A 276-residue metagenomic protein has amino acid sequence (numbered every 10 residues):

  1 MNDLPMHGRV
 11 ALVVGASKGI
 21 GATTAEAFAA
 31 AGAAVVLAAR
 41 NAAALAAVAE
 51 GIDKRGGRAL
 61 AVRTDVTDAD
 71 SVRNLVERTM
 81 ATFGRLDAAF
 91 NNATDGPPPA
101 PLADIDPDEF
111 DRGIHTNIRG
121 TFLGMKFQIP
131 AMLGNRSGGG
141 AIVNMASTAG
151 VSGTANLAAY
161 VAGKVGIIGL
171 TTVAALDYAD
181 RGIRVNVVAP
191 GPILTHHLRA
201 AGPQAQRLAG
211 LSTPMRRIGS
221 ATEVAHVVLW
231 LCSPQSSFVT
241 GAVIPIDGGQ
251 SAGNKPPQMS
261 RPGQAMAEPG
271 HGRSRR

Functional and structural regions predicted by a protein language model:
S17-K18: Conserved glycine-rich cofactor-binding loop
A100-L102, D106-D111, L198, A209: Substrate-binding pocket helix/loop in short-chain dehydrogenase/reductase
D104-D111, H115, P203, A267-E268: Short, well-ordered secondary-structure patches that form non-catalytic structural/interaction elements within domains
M125, G163, T171: Active-site helix of classical SDR
P130, L176-D180, S237: Alpha-helical segment proximal to the catalytic Tyr-Lys
S147: Residue(s) in the substrate-gating loop at a strand-loop-helix junction that position the organic substrate next
V187, P203-V239, I246-G248, H271-R276: C-terminal helical subdomain
